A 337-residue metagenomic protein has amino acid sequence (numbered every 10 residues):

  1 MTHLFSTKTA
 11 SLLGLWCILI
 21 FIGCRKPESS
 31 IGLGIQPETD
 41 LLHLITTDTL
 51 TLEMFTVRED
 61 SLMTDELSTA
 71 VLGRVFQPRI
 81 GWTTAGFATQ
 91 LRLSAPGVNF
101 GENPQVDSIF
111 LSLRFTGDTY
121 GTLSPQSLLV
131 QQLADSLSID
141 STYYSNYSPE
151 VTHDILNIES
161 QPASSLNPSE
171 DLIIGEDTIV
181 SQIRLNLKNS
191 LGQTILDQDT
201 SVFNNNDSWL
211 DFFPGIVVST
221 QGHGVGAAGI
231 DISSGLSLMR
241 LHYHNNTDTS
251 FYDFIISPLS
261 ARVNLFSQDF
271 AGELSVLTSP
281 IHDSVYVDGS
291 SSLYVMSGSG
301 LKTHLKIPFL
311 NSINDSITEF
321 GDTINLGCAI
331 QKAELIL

Functional and structural regions predicted by a protein language model:
T2-W16, F21-L337: Secreted, disulfide-rich extracellular signaling modules
